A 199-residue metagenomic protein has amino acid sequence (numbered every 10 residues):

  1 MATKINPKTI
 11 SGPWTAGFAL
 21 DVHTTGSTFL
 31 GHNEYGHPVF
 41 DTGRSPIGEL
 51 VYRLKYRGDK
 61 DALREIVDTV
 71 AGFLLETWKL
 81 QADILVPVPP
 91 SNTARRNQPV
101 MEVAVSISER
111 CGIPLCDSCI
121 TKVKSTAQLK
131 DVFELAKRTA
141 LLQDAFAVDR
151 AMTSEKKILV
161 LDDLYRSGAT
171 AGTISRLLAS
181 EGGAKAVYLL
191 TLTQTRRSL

Functional and structural regions predicted by a protein language model:
A2-L80, I84, T93, T121-A151 (+1 more regions): Active-site-facing substrate-recognition patch
G72, V105, E109, R176-S180: Short, well-ordered alpha-helices that flank and scaffold nucleotide-derived cofactor binding pockets
I84, K157-L159: Structural motif
P90-P99: Glycine-rich phosphate-binding loops at beta-strand->alpha-helix junctions
P99-V105: Charged helix-capping and loop-helix junction motifs
I107-L129: Histidine/lysine/aspartate-rich catalytic loop segments that bind and position anionic ligands
S118-V123, A184-L199: ATP-dependent adenylation/pyrophosphate-handling site
V160-I174: A phosphate-binding catalytic loop at a beta-strand-loop-alpha-helix junction that coordinates phosphoryl groups
